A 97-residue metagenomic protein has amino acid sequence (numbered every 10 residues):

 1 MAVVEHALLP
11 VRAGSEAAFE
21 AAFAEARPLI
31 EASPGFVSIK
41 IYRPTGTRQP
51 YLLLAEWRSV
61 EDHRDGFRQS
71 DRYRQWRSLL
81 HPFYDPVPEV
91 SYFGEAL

Functional and structural regions predicted by a protein language model:
M1-A2, L97: Absolute protein N-terminus
A2-P10, K40-R68: Short, well-ordered beta-strand segments in beta-rich or mixed alpha/beta enzyme and ligand-binding folds
P10-E20: Short, surface-exposed ligand-recognition loops at beta-strand->loop->(often short) alpha-helix junctions that present
E25-V37, E56-E89: An amphipathic, aromatic/His-enriched active-site/gating alpha helix that lines ligand/cofactor pockets
S38-I41, E89-E95: Hydrophobic/anchoring residues in structured secondary elements
G46, G94-L97: Residues that form or immediately flank small-molecule/cofactor binding pockets and catalytic motifs
